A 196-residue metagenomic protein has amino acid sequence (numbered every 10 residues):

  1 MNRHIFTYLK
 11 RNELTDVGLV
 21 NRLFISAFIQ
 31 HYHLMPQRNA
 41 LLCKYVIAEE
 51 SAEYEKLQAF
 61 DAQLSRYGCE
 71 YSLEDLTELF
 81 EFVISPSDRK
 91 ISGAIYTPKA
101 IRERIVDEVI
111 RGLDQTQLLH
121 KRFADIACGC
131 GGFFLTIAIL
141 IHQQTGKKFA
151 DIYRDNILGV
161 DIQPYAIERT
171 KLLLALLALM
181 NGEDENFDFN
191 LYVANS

Functional and structural regions predicted by a protein language model:
M1-S72: Non-catalytic nucleic-acid substrate-recognition regions in nucleic-acid-modifying enzymes
Q37-K44, E49-E50, E55-A62, R66-Y67 (+2 more regions): SAM-dependent methyltransferase catalytic region
